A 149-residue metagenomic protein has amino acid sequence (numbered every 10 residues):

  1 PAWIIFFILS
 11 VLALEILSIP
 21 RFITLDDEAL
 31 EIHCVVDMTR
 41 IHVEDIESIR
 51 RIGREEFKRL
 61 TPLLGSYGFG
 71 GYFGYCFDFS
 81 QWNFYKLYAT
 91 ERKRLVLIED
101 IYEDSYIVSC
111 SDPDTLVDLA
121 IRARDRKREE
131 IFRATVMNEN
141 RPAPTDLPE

Functional and structural regions predicted by a protein language model:
P1-F22, P148-E149: Alpha-helical transmembrane spans
L14-E15, E31-H33: Short loop/turn motifs at secondary-structure junctions and domain boundaries
R21-L30: Alpha-helical transmembrane signal-anchor/signal-peptide segments
T24, R40, I107-C110: Short aromatic/basic micro-patch
H33-Y102, I131-P148: Non-transmembrane, membrane-adjacent beta-strand/coil modules in membrane-associated proteins and peripheral
I49-E55, D114-A123: Short, surface-exposed linear segments at secondary-structure transitions and domain or protein termini
L95-E99, I107-A120: Terminal membrane-proximal soluble interaction domains of membrane-associated proteins
R124-R128: A common structural junction motif
